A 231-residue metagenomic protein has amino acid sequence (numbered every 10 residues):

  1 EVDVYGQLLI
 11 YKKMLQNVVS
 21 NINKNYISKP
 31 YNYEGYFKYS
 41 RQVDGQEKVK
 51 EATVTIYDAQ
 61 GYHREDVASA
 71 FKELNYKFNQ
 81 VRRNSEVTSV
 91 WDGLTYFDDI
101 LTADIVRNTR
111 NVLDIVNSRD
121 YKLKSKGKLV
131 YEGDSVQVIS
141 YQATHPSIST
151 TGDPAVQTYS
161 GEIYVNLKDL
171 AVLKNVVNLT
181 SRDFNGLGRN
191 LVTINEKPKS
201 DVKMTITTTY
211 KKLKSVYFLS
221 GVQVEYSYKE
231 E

Functional and structural regions predicted by a protein language model:
E1-Q7, L170: N-terminal secretion/transport leader regions
Y5-D153, Q157, N185-G186, E231: Structured extracytoplasmic
R110-V116, L123-K124, D134-E231: Gly/Pro-enriched, hydrophobic low-complexity segments that function as extracytoplasmic propeptides/linkers
